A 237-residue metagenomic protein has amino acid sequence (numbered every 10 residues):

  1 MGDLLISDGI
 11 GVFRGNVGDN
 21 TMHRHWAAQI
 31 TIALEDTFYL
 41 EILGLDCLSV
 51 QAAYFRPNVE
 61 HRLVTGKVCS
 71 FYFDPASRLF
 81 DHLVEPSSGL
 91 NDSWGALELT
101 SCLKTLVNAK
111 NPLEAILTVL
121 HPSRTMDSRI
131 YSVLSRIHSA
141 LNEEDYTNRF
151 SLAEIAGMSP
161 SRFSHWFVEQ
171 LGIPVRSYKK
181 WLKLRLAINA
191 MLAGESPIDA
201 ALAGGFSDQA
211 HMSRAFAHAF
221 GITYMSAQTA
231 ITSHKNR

Functional and structural regions predicted by a protein language model:
M1-S87: N-terminal regulatory/effector-sensing and dimerization cores that precede helix-turn-helix DNA-binding domains
V12-G15, I116-S123, S164-G172: Short, Lys/Arg-enriched N-terminal segment that forms or immediately precedes the first helix of a structured domain
V50, R56-D145: Compact structured core domains
F55, F163, M212, F216: Conserved active-site tyrosine of GNAT-family acetyltransferases
D127-P174, E195-G204: DNA-binding recognition helix and immediately preceding turn/loop of helix-turn-helix/winged-helix domains
E169-Q209, S213, T229-R237: Terminal helix-turn-helix DNA-binding modules in bacterial transcription factors
F220: Regulatory input/activation interfaces that engage signals or partners
